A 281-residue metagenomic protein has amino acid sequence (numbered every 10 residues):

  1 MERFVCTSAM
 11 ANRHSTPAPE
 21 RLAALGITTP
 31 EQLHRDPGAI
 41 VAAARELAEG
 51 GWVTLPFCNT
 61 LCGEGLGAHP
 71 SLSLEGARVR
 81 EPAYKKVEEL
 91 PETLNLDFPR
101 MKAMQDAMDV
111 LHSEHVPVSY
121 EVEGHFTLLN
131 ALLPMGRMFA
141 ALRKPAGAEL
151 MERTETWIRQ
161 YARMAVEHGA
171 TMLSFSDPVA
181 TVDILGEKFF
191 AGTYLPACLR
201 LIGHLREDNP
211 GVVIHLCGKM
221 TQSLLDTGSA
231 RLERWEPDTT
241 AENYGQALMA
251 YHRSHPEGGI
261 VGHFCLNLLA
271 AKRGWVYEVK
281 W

Functional and structural regions predicted by a protein language model:
M1-L74, A191-G211, L225-W281: N-terminal basic, low-complexity leaders that serve as flexible interaction/assembly modules and, when applicable, as
Q32-A44, L96-M108, A148-I158, F190-L201: Well-ordered, non-membrane alpha-helical segments in soluble/globular domains
L33, T54-E75, E81-D97, M172-F190: Glycine-rich, proline-tolerant flexible connector loops at the mouths of alpha/beta enzymes
T54-P56, V118-E121, A170-D177, G211-C217: Short beta-strand segments at enzyme active-site cores
H69-M164: Active-site-proximal, glycine-rich beta->alpha crossover segments in alpha/beta enzymes that shape flexible
L96-P99, A180, V276-W281: Metal- and O2-centered redox machinery and metal/ROS homeostasis
E121-A140, H168-T193: Active-site-proximal loop/short-helix segments that contain or immediately flank catalytic acid/base residue(s)
E152, T156, R163, E167-A170 (+1 more regions): Structural recognition of alpha->loop->beta junctions
